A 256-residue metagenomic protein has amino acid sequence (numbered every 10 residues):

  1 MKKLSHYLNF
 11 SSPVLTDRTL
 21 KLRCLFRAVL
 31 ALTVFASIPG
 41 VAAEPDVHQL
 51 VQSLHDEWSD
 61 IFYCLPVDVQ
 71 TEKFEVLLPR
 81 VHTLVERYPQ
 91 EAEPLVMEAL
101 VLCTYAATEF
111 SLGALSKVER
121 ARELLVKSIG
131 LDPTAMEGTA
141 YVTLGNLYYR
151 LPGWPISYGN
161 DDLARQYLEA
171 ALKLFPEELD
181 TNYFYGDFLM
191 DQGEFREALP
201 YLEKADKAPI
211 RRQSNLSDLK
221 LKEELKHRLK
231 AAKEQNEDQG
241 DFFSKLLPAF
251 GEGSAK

Functional and structural regions predicted by a protein language model:
V41-R80: N-terminal leader/linker segments that initiate helical-solenoid repeat arrays
L54, S59-P66, T104-G113, L147-I156 (+2 more regions): Short coil/turn linking the two alpha-helices of tandem helical-hairpin repeats
V67-R80, A114-R122, S157-D162: Helix-turn-helix repeat elements of alpha-solenoid scaffolds
P89, P133-A135, P176: Short coil turns that delineate tetratricopeptide repeat
P94, G138-A140, T181: TPR alpha-solenoid repeat register
L163, F195-R211: TPR/TPR-like (Sel1-like) alpha-helical repeat modules
R211-K256: Terminal, low-structured helical/coil segments at or just beyond the last alpha-helical repeat
